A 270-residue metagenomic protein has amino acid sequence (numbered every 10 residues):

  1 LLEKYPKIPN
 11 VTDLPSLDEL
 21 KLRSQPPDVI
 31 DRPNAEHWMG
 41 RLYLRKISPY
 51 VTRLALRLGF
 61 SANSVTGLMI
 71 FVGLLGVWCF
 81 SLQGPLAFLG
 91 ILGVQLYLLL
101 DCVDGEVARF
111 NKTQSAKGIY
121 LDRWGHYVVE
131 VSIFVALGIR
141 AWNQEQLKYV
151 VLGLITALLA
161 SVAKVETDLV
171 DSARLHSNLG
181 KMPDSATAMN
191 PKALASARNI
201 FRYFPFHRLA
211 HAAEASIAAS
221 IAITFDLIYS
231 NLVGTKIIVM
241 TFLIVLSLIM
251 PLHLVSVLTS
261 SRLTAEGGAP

Functional and structural regions predicted by a protein language model:
L1-T52, R123-P270: A feature for the membrane-embedded catalytic helix bundles of lipid/isoprenoid biosynthetic enzymes
L54, L74-W78, E106, A219-T224: Alpha-helical transmembrane segments of multipass membrane proteins
A55-F60: Membrane interface segments of multi-pass transport proteins and intramembrane proteases
A62-K117, F134, L232-I244: Membrane-embedded alpha-helical segments that form the functional core of polytopic membrane enzymes, especially those
A116-W124: Membrane-interface alpha-helices at helix entry/exit sites of multi-pass transporters
